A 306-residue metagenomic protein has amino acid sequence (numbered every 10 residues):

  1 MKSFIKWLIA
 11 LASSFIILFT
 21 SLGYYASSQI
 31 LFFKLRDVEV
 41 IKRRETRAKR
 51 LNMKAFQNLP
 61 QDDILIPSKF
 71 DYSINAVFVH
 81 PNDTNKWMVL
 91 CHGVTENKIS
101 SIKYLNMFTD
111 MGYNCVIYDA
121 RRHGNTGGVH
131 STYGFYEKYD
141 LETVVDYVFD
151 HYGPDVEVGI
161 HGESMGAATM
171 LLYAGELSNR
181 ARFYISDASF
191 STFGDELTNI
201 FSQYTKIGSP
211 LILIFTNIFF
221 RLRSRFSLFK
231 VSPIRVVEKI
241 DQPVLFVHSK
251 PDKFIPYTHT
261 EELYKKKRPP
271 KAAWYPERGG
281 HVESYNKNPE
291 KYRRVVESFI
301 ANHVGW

Functional and structural regions predicted by a protein language model:
F4, A10-P67: An N-terminal hydrophobic leader/cap segment in hydrolases
V94-M107: The serine-hydrolase catalytic nucleophile loop
F108-G127: Conserved alpha/beta-hydrolase
S131-Y152: Alpha/beta-hydrolase active-site loop
L172-F226: Hydrolase active-site cap/lid region
K239-D241, F246-H248, D252: Short beta-strand/loop motif that positions the catalytic acidic residue of the alpha/beta-hydrolase fold
Y264-V282, P289: Catalytic histidine neighborhood in serine/cysteine hydrolases with alpha/beta-hydrolase-type architecture
K287-W306: Catalytic active-site module of serine/aspartate enzymes centered on a nucleophile-bearing elbow/loop
